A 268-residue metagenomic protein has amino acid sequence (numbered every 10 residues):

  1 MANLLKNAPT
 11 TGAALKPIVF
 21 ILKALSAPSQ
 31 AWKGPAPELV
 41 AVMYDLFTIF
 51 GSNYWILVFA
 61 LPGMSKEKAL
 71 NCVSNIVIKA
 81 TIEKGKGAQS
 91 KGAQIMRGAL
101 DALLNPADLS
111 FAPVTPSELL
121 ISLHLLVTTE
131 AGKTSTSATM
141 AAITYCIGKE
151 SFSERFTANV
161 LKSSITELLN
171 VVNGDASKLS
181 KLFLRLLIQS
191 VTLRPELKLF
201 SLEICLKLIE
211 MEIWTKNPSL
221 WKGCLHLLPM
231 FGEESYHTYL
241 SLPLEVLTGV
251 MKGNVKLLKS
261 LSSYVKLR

Functional and structural regions predicted by a protein language model:
M1-R268: Eukaryotic alpha-helical solenoid repeat scaffolds
